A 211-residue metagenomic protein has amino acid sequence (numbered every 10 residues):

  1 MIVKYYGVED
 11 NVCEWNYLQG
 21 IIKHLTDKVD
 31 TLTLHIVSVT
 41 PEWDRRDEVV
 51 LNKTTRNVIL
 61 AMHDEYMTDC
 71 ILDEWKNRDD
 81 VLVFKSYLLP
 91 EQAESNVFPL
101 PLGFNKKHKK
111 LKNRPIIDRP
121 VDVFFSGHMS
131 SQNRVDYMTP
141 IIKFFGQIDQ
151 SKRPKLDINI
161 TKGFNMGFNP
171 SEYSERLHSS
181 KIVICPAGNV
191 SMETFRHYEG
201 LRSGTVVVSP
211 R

Functional and structural regions predicted by a protein language model:
M1-R211: Nucleotide-sugar donor-binding catalytic core of glycosyltransferases
